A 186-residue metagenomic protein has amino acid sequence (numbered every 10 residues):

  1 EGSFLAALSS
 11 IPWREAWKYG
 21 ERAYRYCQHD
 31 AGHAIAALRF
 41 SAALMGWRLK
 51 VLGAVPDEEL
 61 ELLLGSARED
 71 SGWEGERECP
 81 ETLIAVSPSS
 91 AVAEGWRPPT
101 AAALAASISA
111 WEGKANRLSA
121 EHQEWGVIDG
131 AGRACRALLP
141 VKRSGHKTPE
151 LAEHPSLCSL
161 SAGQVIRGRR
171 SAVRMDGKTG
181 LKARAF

Functional and structural regions predicted by a protein language model:
E1-F186: Acidic, surface-exposed loops and disordered segments
